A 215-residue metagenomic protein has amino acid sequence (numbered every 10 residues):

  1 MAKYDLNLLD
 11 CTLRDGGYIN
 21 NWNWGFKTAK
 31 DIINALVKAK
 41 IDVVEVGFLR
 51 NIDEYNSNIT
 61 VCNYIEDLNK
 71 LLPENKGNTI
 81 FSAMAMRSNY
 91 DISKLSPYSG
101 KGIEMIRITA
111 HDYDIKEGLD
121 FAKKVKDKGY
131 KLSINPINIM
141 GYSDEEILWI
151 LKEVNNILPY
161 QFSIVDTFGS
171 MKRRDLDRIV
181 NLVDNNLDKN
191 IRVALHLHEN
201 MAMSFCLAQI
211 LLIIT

Functional and structural regions predicted by a protein language model:
C11-K30, I80-Y90, R107-D112, S133-E146 (+1 more regions): Active-site mouth loops of central-metabolism enzymes
G16, L36, I106, F162 (+1 more regions): Conserved, mostly hydrophobic/aromatic
V37-K38, L68-N78, S93-G102, L119-G129 (+2 more regions): Acidic (Asp/Glu)-rich catalytic clusters
D42-L68, R107-K116, I164-R173: Glycine-rich, proline-tolerant flexible connector loops at the mouths of alpha/beta enzymes
E54-A83, A122-N135, D177-L195: Alpha-helix-loop-beta-strand connector modules within alpha/beta enzyme cores
D91-Y98, Y142-V154, A202-I214: Catalytic cores of alpha/beta
D114-M171: Conserved anion-binding
Q161, V165-I214: Catalytic alpha/beta core domains of metabolic enzymes, predominantly
